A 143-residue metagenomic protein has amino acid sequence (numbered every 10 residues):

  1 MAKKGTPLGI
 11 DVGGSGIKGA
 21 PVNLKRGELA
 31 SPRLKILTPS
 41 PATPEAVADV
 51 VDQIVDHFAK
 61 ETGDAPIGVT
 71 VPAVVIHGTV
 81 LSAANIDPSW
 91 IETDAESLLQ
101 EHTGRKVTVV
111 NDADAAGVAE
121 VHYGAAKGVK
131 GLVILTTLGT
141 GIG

Functional and structural regions predicted by a protein language model:
A2-D49, V80-S82: Short glycine-rich, Thr/Ser-proximal phosphate-binding strand/loop in the N-terminal lobe of ATP-dependent enzymes
G5-D11, P66-G68, L132-T137: Short glycine-aspartate micro-motif
S15-G16, A113-A115, T140-I142: Conserved A3 ("GATE") glycine/threonine-rich loop of ANL adenylate-forming enzymes
I17-P21, A73, I142-G143: Short beta-strand scaffold segments in enzyme catalytic cores
P32, P41-D52, D56, A65-I67 (+1 more regions): Glycine-rich phosphate-binding loop and adjoining helix at the ATP-binding site of ATP-dependent phosphoryl-transfer
A59: Conserved Radical SAM active-site core
T62: Phosphate- and other anionic-substrate recognition elements at nucleic-acid/protein interfaces
A125, L138-T140: A gly/ser-rich beta-alpha-beta helix-loop segment of oxidoreductase catalytic cores
